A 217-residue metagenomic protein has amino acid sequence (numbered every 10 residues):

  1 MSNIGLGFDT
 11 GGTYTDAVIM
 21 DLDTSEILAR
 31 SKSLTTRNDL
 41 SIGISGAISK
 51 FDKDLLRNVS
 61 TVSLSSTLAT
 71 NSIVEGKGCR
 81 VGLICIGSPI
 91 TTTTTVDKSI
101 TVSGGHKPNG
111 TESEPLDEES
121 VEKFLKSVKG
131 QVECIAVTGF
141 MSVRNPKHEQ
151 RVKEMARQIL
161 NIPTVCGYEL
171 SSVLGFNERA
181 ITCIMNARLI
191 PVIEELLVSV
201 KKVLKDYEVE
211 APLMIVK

Functional and structural regions predicted by a protein language model:
M1-K217: N-terminally biased helix-coil "hinge/interface" segments that flank
